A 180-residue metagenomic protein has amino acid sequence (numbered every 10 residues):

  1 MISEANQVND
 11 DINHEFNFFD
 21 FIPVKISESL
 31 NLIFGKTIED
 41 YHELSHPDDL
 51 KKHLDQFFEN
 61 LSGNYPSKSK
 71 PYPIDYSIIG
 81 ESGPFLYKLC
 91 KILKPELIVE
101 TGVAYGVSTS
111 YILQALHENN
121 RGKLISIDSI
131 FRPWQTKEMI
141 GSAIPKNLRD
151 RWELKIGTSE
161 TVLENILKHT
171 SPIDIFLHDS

Functional and structural regions predicted by a protein language model:
M1-V8: Intrinsically disordered, low-structural-confidence terminal and linker regions
D11-K36, D40, L44, R151-S180: Active-site segment flanking the S-adenosylmethionine/decSAM binding pocket in AdoMet-dependent transferases
I12-N17, L30, T37, H53-L54 (+5 more regions): A general marker of short, structured functional hotspots
E28, L32, K52, Q56-E59 (+4 more regions): Charged/polar, solvent-exposed surface patches and flexible loops
E39-S82, K88-L93: Class I SAM-dependent transferase core
Y72-S180: S-adenosylmethionine/decaboxylated-SAM
